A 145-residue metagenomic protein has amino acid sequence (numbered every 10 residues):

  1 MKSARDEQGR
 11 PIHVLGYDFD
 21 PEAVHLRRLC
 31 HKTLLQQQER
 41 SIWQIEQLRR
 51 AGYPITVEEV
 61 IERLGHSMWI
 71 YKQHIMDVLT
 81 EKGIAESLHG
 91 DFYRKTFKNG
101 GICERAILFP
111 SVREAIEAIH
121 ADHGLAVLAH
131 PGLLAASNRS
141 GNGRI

Functional and structural regions predicted by a protein language model:
M1-Y71: A metal-dependent hydrolase metal-coordination microenvironment
E39-I145: Domain-core and long-helix interface of multi-subunit machines
